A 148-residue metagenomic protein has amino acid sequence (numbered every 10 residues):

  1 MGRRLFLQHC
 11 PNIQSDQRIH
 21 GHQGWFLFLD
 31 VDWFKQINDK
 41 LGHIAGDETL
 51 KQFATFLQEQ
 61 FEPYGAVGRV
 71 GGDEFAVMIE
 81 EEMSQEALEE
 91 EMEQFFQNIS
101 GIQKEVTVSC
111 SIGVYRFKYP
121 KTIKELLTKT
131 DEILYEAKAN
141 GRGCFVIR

Functional and structural regions predicted by a protein language model:
G2-W25, D32-E59, G68-G72, A76-V77 (+4 more regions): Conserved long alpha-helical elements within nucleotide-processing catalytic cores of c-di-GMP signaling and class III
I19, F26-F28, R116, I147: Core hydrophobic beta-sheet residues of small sensory/regulatory alpha/beta domains, primarily PAS-family
G24, L41, V106, G113-Y115 (+1 more regions): Flexible, nucleotide-binding loop/lid elements of kinase catalytic cores
V31, E82, Y115-F117: Hydrophobic pocket-lining residues within nucleotide cofactor-binding pockets
E59-Y64, E91-T107, E136: Short catalytic/binding micro-motifs of nucleotide second-messenger systems
V67, S111-N140, V146-R148: Cyclic nucleotide signaling catalytic output domains
V77, V108-C110: HATPase_c (GHKL) ATP-binding subdomain of two-component histidine kinases
